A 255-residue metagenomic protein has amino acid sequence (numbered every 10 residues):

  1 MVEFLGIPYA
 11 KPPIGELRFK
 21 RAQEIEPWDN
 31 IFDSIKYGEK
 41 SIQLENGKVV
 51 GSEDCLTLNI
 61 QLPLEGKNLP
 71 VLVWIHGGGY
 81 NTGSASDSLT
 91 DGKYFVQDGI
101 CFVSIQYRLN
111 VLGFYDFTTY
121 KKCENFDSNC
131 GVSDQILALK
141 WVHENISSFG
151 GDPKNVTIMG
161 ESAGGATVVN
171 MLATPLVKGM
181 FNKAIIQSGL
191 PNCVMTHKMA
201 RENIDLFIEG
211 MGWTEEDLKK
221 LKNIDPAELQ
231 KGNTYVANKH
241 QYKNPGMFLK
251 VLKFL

Functional and structural regions predicted by a protein language model:
M1-V132, P153: Non-catalytic accessory segments of hydrolases
P70, V142, F149-S162: Alpha/beta-hydrolase fold nucleophile elbow
T82, S86, F126-S133, I158-M159 (+3 more regions): Alpha-helix capping and helix-loop boundary segments enriched in small/acidic/polar residues
Q97, E144, A173-L176: Short, well-ordered alpha-helices that flank and scaffold nucleotide-derived cofactor binding pockets
Q106, M159, L172-T174, I185-S188: Alpha/beta-hydrolase-fold catalytic nucleophile elbow
N125-S148, M199-L206: Alpha/beta-hydrolase active-site loop
G165-V177: Short glycine-enriched nucleophile-adjacent loop and the immediately C-terminal alpha-helix near the catalytic center
K178, K183, Q187-L255: Substrate-access "cap/lid" subdomains that shape and gate the entrance to catalytic or ligand-binding pockets
